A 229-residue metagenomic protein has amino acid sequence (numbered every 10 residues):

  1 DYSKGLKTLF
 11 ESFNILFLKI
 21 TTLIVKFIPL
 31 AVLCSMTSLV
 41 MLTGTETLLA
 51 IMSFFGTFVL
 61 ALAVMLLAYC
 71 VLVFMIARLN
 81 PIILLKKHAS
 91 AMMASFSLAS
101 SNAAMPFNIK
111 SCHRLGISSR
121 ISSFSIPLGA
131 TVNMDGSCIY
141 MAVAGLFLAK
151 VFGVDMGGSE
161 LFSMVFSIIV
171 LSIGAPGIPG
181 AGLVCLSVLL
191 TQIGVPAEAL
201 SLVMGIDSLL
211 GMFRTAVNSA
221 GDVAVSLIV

Functional and structural regions predicted by a protein language model:
D1-I83: Signature of multi-pass transmembrane helix bundles
Y2-K4, S12, T43, R78-I82 (+4 more regions): Juxtamembrane helix-boundary/capping and inter-helix hinge elements in multi-pass membrane proteins
T8-L23, A50, K86-A94, K110-R114 (+2 more regions): Short amphipathic alpha-helical coupling elements at transmembrane boundaries
N14, M52-Y69, H88-A94, L161-A175 (+2 more regions): Small-residue-enriched core segments of transmembrane alpha-helices in multipass membrane transport and channel
T45-S53, A77-A89, V154-S163, V195-L202: Membrane-water interface of transmembrane alpha-helices in multipass transporters/channels
L84-K87, A91-A104, T131, E198-R214 (+1 more regions): Hydrophobic, small-residue-rich transmembrane alpha-helices and their short perimembrane loops in multi-pass membrane
A94-S172, S226: Helix-loop-helix junctions within the multi-pass membrane cores of secondary transporters/permeases
A142-V229: Transmembrane alpha-helical segments and their short flanking loops that form helix-hairpins/helix-helix interfaces
